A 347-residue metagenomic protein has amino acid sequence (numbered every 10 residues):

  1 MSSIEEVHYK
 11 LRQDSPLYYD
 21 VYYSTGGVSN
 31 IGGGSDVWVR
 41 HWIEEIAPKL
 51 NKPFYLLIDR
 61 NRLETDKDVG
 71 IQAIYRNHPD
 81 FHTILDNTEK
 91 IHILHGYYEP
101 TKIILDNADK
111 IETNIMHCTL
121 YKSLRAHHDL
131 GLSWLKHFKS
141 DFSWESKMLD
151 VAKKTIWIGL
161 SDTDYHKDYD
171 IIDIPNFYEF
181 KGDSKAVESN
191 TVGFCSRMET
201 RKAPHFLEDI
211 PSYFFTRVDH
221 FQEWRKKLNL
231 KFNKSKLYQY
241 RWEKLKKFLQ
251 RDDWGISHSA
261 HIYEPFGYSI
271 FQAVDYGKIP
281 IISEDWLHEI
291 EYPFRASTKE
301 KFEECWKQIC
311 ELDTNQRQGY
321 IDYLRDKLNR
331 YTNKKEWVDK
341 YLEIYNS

Functional and structural regions predicted by a protein language model:
L17, V69-I103, T113-M116, W254-S257: Short N-terminal targeting/anchoring amphipathic segment
Y19, D183-K202, E208-Y213: Conserved donor-binding/catalytic core segment of Leloir-type glycosyltransferases
V37, S297-E303, E311-S347: A charged, aromatic-enriched C-terminal amphipathic alpha-helix characteristic of glycosyltransferases across folds
I115, T119-W157, Q250: Membrane-proximal helix-turn-helix segments that form the acceptor-binding/catalytic region of lipid-linked
K122-S123, S161-D164, I172-S184, D219-F221 (+1 more regions): Short beta-strand->alpha-helix junction loop in the catalytic core of nucleotide-activated group-transfer enzymes
V218, K227-Q250: Conserved active-site histidine-acidic residue motif and adjacent donor-binding/catalytic loop of glycosyltransferases
I256-I270, S283-Y292: Nucleotide-sugar-dependent
D275-S283: Short hydrophobic beta-strand element within catalytic cores of glycosyltransferases and related nucleotide-activated
